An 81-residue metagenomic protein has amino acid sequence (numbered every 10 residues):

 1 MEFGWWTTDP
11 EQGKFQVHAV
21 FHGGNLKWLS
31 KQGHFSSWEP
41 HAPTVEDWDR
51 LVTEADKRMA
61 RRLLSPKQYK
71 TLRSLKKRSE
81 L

Functional and structural regions predicted by a protein language model:
M1-E11, F35-S36: Negatively charged, low-complexity tracts enriched in Asp/Glu with abundant Ser/Thr
W5-W6, W28, W38, W48: A residue-identity detector for tryptophan
K14-H18: Short, surface-exposed charged micro-motifs
G23-S36: Short beta-strand segments and strand-loop junctions that repeat across beta-rich extracellular domains
G33-L81: Mixed-charge, Lys/Arg-enriched low-complexity segments
